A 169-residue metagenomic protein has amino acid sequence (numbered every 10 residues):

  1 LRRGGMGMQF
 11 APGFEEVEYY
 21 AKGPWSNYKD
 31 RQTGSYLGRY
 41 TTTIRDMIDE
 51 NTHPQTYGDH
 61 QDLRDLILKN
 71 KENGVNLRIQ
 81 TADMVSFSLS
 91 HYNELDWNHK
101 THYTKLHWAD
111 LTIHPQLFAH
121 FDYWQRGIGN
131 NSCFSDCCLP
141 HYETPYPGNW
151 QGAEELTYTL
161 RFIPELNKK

Functional and structural regions predicted by a protein language model:
L1-K169: Beta-strand/loop-rich accessory regions of lumenal/periplasmic or secreted enzymes, predominantly carbohydrate-active
